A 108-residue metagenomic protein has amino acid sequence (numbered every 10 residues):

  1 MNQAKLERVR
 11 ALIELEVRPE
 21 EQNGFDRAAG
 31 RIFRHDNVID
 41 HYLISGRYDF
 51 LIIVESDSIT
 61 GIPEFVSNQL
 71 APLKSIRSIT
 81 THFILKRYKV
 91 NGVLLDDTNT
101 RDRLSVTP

Functional and structural regions predicted by a protein language model:
M1-P108: A compositional/biophysical signature of low hydrophobicity enriched in polar/charged and small residues
